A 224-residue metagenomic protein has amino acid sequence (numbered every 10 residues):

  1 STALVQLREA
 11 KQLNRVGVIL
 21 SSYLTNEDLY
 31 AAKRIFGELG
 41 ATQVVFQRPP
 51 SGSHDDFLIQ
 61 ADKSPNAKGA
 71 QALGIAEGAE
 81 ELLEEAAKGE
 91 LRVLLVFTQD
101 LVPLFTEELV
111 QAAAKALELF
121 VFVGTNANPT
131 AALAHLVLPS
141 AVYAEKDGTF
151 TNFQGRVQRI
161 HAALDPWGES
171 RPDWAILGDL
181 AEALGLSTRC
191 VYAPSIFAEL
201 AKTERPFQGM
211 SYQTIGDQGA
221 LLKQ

Functional and structural regions predicted by a protein language model:
S1-K146, A162, L180-C190, A201-Q224: Catalytic alpha/large subunits of respiratory electron-transfer oxidoreductases, centered on bis-MGD molybdoenzymes
D147-H161: Catalytic or ion-translocation cores adjacent to nucleophile or general acid/base/metal-coordination motifs in diverse
A162-S170: A short glycine-threonine-serine/GTX helix/turn-capping micro-motif
E169, R189-A193: Short, charged, surface-exposed loops that flank catalytic or proteolytic processing sites
P172-I176: Catalytic-loop motifs flanking and including active-site residues across diverse enzymes
